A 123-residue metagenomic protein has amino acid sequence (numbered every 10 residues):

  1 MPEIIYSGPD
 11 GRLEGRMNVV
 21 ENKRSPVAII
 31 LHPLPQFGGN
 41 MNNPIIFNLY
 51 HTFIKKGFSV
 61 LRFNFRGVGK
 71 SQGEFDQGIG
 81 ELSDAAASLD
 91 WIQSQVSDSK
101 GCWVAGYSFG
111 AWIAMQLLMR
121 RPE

Functional and structural regions predicted by a protein language model:
M1-I5: A domain-start/cap signature at the N-terminus of enzymes
S7-P9: Short strand-coil-strand connectors
R12-S97: Serine-hydrolase catalytic machinery in alpha/beta-hydrolase-like enzymes
A85-E123: Primarily recognizes the serine-hydrolase "nucleophile elbow" in alpha/beta-hydrolase and SGNH/GDSL folds
